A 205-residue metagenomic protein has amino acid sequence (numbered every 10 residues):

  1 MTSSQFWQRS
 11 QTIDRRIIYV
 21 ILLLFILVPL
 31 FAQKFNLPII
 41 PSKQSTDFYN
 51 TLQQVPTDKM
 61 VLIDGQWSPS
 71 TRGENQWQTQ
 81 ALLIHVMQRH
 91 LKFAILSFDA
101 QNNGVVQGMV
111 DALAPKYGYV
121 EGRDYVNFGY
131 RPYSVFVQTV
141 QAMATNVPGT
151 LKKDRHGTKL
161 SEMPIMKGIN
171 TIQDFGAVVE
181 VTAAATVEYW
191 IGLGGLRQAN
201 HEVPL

Functional and structural regions predicted by a protein language model:
M1-Q5, Q11, K153-L205: Glycine-rich, aromatic-bearing surface loops/beta-hairpins
Q8-Q33: Hydrophobic alpha-helical transmembrane signal-anchor segments
N36-Q54: Alpha-helical transmembrane signal-anchor/signal-peptide segments
Y49-W77: Short extracytoplasmic
T57-M60, R89-K92, R123, D174-A177 (+1 more regions): Loop/turn elements at helix/coil->beta-strand transitions in domains of secreted/extracellular proteins
G65-W67, F98-D99, Y130-R131, V179-A185: Structural motif
S70-V126: Membrane-embedded segments
G104-F175, E180-T182: A substrate-binding/cap region within the structured catalytic cores of diverse enzymes
